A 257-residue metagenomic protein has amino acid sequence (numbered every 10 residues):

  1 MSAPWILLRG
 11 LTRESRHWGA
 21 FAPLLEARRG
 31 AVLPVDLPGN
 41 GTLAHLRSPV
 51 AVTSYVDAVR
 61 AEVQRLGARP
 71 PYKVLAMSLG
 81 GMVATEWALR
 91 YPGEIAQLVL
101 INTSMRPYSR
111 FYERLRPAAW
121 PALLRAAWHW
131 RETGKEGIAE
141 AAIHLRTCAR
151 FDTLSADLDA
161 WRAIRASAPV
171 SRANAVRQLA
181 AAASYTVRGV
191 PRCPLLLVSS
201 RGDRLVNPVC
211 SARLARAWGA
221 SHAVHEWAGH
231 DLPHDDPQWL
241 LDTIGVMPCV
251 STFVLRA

Functional and structural regions predicted by a protein language model:
M1-H45: Conserved HGGG/HGGXW glycine-rich cap/lid loop of the alpha/beta-hydrolase fold
A31-L75: Active-site loop/oxyanion-hole signature of alpha/beta-hydrolase fold enzymes
A76-G80, A84: Gly/Ala-rich beta-loop-alpha elbow adjacent to hydrolase catalytic centers
L89, Q97-W130: Flexible "cap/lid" loop of the alpha/beta hydrolase fold
T133-G189: Conserved alpha/beta-hydrolase catalytic His-Asp/Glu region
P191, L197-S199, D203: Short beta-strand/loop motif that positions the catalytic acidic residue of the alpha/beta-hydrolase fold
R201-V206, H230: Acidic catalytic loop of the alpha/beta-hydrolase fold
H225-L241: Catalytic histidine-centered segment of alpha/beta-hydrolase-like enzymes
